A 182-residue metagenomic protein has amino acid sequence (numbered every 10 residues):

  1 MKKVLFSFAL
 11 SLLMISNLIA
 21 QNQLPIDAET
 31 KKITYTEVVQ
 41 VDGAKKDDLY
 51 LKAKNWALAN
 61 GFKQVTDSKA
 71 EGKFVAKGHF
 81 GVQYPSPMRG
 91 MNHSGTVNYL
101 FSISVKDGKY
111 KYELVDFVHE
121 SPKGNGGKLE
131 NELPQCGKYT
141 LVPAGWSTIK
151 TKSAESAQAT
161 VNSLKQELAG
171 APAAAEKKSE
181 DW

Functional and structural regions predicted by a protein language model:
M1-P25: Bacterial Sec-dependent N-terminal signal peptides
Q21-W182: Ser/Thr-rich, low-complexity intrinsically disordered terminal regions
